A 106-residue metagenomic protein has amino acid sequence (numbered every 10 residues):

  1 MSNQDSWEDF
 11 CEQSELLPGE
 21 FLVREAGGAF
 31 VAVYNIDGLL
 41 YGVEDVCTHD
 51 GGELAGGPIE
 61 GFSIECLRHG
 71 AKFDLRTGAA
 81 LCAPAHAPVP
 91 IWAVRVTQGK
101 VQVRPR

Functional and structural regions predicted by a protein language model:
M1-G61, L75, P88-R106: N-terminal pre-ligand scaffold of iron-sulfur
C47, C66-H69: Short cysteine clusters
G61-L67, A80-V89: Short cysteine/histidine-rich metal-coordination sites, predominantly Zn2+-binding motifs
K72: Short helix-to-coil "ATP-lid" hinge immediately C-terminal to the conserved N-box Asn in the Bergerat
